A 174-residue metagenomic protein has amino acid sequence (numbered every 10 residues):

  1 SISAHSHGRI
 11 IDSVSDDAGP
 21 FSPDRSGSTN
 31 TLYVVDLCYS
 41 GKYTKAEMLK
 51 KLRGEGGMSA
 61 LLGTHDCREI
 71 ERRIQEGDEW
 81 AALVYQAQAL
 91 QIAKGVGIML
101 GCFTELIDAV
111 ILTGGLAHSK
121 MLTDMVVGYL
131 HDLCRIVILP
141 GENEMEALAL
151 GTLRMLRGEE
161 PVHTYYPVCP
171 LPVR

Functional and structural regions predicted by a protein language model:
S1-H5: Short beta-strand scaffold segments in enzyme catalytic cores
H7-C67, R72: Glycine-rich phosphate-binding loop plus the immediately following alpha-helix
H7-D12, D16, M125-C134, E159-P161: A glycine- and small-aliphatic-rich helix-loop capping segment at beta-alpha/alpha-beta transitions that lines
K50-E105: Adenine-nucleotide phosphate-binding core of ATP-dependent small-molecule kinases
F103-V110, D132-R135: Short, surface-exposed connector motifs at secondary-structure boundaries
I107-V127: Glycine-rich phosphate-binding loops at beta-strand->alpha-helix junctions
A117-H118, D124, V137-R174: Glycine-rich phosphate-binding/hydrolytic loop that grips phosphoryl groups
